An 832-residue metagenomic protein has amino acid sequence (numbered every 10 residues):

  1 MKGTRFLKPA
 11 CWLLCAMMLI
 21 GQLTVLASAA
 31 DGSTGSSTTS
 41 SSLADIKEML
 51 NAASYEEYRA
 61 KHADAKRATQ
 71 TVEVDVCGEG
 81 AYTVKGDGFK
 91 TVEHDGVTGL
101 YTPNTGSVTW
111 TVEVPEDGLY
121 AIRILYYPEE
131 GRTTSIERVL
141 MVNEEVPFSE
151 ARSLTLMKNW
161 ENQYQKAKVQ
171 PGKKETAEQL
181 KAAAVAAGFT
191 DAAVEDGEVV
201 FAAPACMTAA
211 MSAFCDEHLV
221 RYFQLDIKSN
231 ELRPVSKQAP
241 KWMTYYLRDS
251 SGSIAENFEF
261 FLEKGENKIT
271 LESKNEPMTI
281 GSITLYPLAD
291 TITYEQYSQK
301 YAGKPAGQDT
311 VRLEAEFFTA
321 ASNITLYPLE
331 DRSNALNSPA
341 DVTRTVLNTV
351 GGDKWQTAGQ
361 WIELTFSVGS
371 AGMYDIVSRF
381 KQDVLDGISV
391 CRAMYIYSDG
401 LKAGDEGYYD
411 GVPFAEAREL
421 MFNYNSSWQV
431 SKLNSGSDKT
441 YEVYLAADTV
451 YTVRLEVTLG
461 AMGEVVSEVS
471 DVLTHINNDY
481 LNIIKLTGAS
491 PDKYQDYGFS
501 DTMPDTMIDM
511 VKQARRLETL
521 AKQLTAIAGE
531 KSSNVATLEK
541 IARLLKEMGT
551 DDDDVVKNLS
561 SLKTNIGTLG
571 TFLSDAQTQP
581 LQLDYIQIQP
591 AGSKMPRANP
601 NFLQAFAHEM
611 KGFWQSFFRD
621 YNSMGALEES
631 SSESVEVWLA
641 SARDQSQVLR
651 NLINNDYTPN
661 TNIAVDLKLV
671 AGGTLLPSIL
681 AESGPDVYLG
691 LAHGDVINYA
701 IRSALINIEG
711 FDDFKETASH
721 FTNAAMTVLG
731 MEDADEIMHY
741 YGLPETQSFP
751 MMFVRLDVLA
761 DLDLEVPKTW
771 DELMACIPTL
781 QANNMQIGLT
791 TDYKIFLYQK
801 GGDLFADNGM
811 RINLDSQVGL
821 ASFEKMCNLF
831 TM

Functional and structural regions predicted by a protein language model:
M1-S42: Gram-positive cell-envelope targeting signals
A30-T564, T568-S574, T578-L583: Extracytoplasmic
T270-L271, D686-G690, G788: Paired acidic/hydrophobic, glycine-rich loop segments that form the ligand-binding mouth/hinge of periplasmic-binding
T291, D666-V670, E709-D712, L729-M832: Helix-loop-helix "hinge/cap" segment bordering the ligand-binding cleft or interdomain interface
A591-E633: Disordered inhibitory propeptide/activation segment of secreted metzincin zinc metalloprotease zymogens, centered on
S616-E636, E736-I737, A760, P778-M785: Immediate post-signal peptide segment of exported/extracytoplasmic ligand-binding proteins
S630-R643, Y657, I663-K668, V687 (+2 more regions): Short, well-ordered beta-strand elements
N655-A724, D757-E765: Extracytoplasmic "Venus flytrap"/periplasmic binding protein-like
